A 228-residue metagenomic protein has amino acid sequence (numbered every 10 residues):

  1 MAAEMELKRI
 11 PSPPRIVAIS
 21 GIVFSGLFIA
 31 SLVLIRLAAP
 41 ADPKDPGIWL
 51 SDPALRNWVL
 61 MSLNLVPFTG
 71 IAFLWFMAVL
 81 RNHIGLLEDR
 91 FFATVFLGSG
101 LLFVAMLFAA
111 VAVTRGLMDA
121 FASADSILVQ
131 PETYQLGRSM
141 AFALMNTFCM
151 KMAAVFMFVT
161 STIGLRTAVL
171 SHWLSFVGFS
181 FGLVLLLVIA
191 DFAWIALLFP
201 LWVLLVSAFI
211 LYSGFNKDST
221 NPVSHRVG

Functional and structural regions predicted by a protein language model:
A2-G228: Hydrophobic, aromatic-enriched alpha-helical segments typical of multi-pass transmembrane helices
